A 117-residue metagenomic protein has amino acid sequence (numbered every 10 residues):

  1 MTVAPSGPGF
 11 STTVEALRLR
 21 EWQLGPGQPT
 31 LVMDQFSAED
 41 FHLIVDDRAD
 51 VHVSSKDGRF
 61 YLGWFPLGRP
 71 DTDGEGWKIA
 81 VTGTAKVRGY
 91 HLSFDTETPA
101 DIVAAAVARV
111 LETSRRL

Functional and structural regions predicted by a protein language model:
M1-D57: Negatively charged, low-complexity tracts enriched in Asp/Glu with abundant Ser/Thr
M1-E21, T84-L117: Acidic, proline/glycine-rich low-complexity IDRs
R48, V53-S55, G63-F65, T72-G74 (+2 more regions): Generic alpha-helix signal with a bias toward terminal, lower-confidence helices and secondary-structure junctions
F60-D101: Intrinsically disordered, low-complexity regulatory segments enriched in Ser/Thr/Pro and charged residues
